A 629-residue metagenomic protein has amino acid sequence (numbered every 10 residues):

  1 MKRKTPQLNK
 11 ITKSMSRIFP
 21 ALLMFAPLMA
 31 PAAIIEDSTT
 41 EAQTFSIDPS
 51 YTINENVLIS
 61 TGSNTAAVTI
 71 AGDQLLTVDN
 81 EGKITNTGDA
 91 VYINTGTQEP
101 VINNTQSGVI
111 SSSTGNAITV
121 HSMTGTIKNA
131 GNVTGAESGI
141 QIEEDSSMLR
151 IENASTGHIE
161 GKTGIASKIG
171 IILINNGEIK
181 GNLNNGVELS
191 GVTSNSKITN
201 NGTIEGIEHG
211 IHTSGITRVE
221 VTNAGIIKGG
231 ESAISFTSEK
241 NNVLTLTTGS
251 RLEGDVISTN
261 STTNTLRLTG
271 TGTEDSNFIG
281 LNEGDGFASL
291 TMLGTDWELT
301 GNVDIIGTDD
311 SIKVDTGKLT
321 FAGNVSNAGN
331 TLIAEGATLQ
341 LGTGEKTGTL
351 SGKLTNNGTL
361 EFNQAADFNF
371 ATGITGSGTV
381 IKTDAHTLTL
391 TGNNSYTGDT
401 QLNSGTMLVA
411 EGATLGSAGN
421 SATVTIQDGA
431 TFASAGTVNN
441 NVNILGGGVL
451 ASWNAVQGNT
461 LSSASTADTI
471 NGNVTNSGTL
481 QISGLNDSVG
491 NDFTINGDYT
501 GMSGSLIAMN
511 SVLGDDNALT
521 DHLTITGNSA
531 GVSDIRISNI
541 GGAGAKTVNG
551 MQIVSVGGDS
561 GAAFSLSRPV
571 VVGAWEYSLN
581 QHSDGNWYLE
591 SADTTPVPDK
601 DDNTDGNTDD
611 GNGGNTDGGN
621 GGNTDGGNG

Functional and structural regions predicted by a protein language model:
K2-A32: Gram-negative bacterial Sec-dependent N-terminal signal peptides
P31-T87, T295-G307, S311, L388: N-terminal segments that cap or nucleate solenoid repeat domains
S38-S50, T65-G72, G88-G96, G115-S122 (+16 more regions): Glycine-rich beta-solenoid repeat tracts in large extracellular/virion proteins
T52-L58, L75-T85, E99-S111, T124-T134 (+9 more regions): Right-handed parallel beta-helix
I53, V78-N80, N86, N94 (+25 more regions): Polar/charged side chains located within well-ordered beta-strands of beta-rich proteins
T61-G62, N86-G88, I110-T114, G135-E137 (+13 more regions): Surface-exposed loop/turn segments connecting beta-strands in extracellular beta-rich domains
H212-S214, E220-T222, I227-T237, N260-G344 (+8 more regions): Extracellular beta-solenoid/beta-roll
P596-G629: Ser/Thr/Gly/Pro-rich low-complexity, disordered linker/stalk segments of secreted and cell-surface proteins
